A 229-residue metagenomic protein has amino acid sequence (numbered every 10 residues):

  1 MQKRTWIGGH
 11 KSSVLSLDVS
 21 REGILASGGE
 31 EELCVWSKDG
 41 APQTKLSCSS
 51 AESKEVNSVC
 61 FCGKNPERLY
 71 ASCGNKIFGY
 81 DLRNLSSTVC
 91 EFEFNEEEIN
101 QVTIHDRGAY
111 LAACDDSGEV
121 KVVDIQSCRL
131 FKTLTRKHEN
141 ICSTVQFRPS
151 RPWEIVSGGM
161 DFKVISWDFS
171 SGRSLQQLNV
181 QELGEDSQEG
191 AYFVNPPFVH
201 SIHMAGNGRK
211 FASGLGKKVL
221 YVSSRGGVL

Functional and structural regions predicted by a protein language model:
M1-K11, G40: A short helix->beta-strand "capping" segment at the edge of beta-propeller domains
K3, S13, E52-E55, N65 (+9 more regions): WD40/WD-repeat beta-propeller blade-loop signature
K3-R4, G28, R173-L229: Structured C-terminal portions of repeat-based eukaryotic scaffold domains
I7-V14, C48-V56, F92-I99, L134-C142 (+1 more regions): WD40/WD-repeat beta-propeller blade N-cap
L17-G23, V59-P66, V102-A109, C114 (+4 more regions): Loop/turn segments within WD40 beta-propeller blades
S27-E31, S72-N75, R107, A113-S117 (+3 more regions): Conserved strand-to-loop turn within each blade of WD40 beta-propeller repeats
L33-K38, I77-D81, V120-D124, V164-D168 (+2 more regions): WD40-repeat beta-propellers
A41-K64: Blade-loop segments of beta-propeller domains
